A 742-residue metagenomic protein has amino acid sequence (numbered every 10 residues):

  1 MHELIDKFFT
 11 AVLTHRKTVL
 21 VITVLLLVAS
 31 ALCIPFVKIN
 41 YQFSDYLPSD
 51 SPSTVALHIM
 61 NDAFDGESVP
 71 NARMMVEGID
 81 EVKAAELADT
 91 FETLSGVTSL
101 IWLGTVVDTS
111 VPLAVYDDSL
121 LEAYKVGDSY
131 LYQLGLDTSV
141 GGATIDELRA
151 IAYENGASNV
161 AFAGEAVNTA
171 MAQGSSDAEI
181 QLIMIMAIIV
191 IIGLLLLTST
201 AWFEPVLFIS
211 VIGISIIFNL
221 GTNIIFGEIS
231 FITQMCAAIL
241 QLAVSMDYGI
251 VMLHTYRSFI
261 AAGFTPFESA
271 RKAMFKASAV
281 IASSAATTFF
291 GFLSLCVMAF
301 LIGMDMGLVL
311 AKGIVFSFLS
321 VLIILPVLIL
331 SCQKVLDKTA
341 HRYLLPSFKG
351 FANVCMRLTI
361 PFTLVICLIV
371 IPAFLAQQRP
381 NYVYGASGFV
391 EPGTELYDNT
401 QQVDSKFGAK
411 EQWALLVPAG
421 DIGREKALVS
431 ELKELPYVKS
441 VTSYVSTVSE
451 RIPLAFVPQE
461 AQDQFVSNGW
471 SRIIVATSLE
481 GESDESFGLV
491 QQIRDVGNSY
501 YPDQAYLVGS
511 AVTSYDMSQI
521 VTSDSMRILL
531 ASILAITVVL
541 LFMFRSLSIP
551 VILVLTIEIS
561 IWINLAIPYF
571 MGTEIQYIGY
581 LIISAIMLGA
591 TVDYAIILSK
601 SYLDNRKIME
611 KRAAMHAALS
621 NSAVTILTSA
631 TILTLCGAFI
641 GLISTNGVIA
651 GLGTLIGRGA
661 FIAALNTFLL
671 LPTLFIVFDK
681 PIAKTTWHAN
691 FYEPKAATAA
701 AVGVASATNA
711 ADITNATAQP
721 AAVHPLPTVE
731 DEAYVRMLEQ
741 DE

Functional and structural regions predicted by a protein language model:
M1-Y41, S139-Y384, N498-E742: Membrane-embedded transmembrane helical bundles of large multi-pass transporters/channels
Y46, D50, A178, M246 (+3 more regions): Flexible, glycine- and charge-enriched loops at secondary-structure boundaries
S49-V69, M75-A166, N381-Y382, G388-I549 (+1 more regions): Structured non-transmembrane domains adjacent to transmembrane bundles in polytopic membrane proteins
